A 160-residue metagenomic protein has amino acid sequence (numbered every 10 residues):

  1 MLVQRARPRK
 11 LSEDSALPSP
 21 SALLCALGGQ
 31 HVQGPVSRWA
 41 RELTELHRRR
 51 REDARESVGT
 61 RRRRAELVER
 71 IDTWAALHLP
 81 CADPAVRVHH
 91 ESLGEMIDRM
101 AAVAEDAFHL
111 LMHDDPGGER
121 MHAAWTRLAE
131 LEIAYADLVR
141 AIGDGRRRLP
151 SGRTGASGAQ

Functional and structural regions predicted by a protein language model:
M1-Q160: Anionic, Ser/Thr-rich low-complexity intrinsically disordered regions
